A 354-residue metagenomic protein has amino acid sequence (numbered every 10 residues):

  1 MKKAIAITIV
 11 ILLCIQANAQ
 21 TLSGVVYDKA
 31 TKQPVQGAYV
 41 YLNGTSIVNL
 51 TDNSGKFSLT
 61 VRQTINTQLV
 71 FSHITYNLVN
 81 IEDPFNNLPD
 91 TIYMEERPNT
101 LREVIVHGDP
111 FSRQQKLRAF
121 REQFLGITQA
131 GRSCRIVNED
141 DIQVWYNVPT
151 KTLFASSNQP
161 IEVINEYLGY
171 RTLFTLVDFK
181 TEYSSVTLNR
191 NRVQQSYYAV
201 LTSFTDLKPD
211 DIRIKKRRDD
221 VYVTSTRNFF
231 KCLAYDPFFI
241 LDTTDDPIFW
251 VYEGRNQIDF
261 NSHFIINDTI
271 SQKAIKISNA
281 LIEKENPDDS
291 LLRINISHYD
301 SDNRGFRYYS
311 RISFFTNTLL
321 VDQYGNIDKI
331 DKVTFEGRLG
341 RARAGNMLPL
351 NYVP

Functional and structural regions predicted by a protein language model:
M1-V25, F229: Bacterial Sec-dependent N-terminal signal peptides
L22, K29-G44: Short, ordered, surface-exposed loop/turn motifs in non-cytosolic proteins
L22-D28, G55-F57, I92, E103-V104: A short, amphipathic beta-strand motif
A38-L42, L69, V106: Hydrophobic beta-strand segments
L42, V70-I81: A short, solvent-exposed loop/turn motif at the edges and junctions of modular extracellular/periplasmic domains
S46-K56: Short, acidic Ser/Thr/Gly-rich low-complexity loop/linker segments typical of extracellular and cell-surface proteins
N49, N77-D90: Structured interaction patches on ligand/partner-binding surfaces of diverse proteins
P89-P354: Surface-exposed, low-complexity/disordered segments and acidic/polar micro-motifs at processing/linker regions
